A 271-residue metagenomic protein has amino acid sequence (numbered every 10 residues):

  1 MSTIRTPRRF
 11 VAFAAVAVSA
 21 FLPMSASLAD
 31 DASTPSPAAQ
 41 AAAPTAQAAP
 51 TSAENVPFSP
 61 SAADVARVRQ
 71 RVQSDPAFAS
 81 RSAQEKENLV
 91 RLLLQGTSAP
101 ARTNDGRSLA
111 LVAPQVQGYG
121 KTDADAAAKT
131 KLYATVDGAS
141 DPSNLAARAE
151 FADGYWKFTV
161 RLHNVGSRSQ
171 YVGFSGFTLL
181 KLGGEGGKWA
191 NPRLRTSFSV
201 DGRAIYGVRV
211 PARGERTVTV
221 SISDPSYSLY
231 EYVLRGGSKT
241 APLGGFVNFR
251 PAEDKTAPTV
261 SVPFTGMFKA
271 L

Functional and structural regions predicted by a protein language model:
T3-A14: Bacterial N-terminal signal peptides that target proteins for export
A20-L28: C-terminal segment of classical bacterial N-terminal signal peptides
A29-R71: Low-complexity, acidic Ser/Thr/Pro-rich repeat tracts that form intrinsically disordered stalk/linker regions of very
R69-A79, T97-D105, L132, G166 (+1 more regions): Sec/Tat-exported extracytoplasmic proteins
S80-A113: An often Trp-containing, charged/polar helix-loop segment at the C-terminal end of enzyme catalytic cores
R91, K157, P242-F246: Short, conserved beta-strand segments of beta-strand-rich sandwich/propeller modules, principally
A110-Y230, G266: Secreted peptidase-domain scaffold signal
P225-L271: Terminal connector regions
